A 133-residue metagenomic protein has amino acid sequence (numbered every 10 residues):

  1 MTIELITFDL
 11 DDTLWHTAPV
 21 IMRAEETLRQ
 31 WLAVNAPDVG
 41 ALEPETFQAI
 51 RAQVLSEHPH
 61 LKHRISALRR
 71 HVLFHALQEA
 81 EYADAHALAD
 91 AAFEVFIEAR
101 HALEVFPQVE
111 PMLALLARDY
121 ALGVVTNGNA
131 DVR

Functional and structural regions predicted by a protein language model:
M1-T2, R118: Residue-level preference for short coil/turn positions at secondary-structure junctions
T2-L10, L14-V105: N-terminal helical cap/lid subdomain that shapes the substrate entry/recognition surface in HAD-like hydrolases
L88-L103, V109-R133: Substrate-recognition element of Asp-dependent hydrolases with the DxDx(T/V) motif
